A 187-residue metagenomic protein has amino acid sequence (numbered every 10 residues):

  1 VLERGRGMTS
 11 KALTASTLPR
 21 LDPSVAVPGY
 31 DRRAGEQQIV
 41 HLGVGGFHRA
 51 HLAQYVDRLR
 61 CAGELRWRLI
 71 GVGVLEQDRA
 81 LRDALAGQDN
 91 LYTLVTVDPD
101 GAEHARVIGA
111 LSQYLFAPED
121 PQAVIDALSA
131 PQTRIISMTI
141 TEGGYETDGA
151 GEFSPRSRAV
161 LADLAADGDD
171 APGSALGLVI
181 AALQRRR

Functional and structural regions predicted by a protein language model:
G5-R187: Non-transmembrane, aqueous-exposed alpha-helical and coiled segments at domain scale
